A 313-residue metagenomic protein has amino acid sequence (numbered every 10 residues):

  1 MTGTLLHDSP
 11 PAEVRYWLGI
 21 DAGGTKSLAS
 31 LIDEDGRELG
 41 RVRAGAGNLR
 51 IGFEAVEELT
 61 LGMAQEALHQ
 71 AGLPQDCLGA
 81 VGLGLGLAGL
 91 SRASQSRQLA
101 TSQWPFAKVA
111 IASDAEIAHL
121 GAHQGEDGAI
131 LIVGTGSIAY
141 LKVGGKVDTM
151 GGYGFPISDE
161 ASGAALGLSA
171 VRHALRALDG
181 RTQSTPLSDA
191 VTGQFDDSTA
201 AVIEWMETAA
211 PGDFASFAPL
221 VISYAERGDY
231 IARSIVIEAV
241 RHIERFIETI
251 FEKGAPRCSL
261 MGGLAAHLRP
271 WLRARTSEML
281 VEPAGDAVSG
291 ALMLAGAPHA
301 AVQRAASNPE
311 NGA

Functional and structural regions predicted by a protein language model:
M1-G79, H119-D127, V171-A313: ATP-binding/phosphotransfer module of carbohydrate and carboxylate kinases, centering on a glycine-rich
D21, D114, G134: Active-site glycine-centered loops adjacent to acidic/histidine catalytic or metal-binding residues that shape
N48, A64-I111, A122-H123: Short beta-strand-loop/turn "lid" adjacent to the catalytic site in phosphate-handling enzymes
G84-L90, V133-G136, A255-A265: Glycine-rich beta-strand-to-loop/alpha-helix junction loops that act as flexible
S91-A93, I117-H119, I138-A139, A265-L268: Short, active-site-adjacent cap segments at secondary-structure transitions
Q103, K108-A110, K146-G154, W271-M279: Glycine/charged-rich beta-loop-alpha catalytic/anionic-binding loops adjacent to active sites
E126-A177: Glycine-rich phosphate-binding loop of actin/hexokinase-like ATP-binding domains
